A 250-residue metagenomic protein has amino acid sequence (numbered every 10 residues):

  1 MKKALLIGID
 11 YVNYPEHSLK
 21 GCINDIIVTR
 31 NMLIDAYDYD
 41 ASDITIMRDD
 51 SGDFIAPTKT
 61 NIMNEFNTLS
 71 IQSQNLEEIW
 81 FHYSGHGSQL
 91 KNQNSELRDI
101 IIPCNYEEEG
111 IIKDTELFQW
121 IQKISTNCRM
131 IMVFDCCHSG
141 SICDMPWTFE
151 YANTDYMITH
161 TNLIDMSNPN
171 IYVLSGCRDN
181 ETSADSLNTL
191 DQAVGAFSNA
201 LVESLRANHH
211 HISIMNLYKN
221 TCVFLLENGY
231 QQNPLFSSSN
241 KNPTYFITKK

Functional and structural regions predicted by a protein language model:
M1-K250: Cysteine endopeptidase catalytic domains of the caspase/legumain-like
